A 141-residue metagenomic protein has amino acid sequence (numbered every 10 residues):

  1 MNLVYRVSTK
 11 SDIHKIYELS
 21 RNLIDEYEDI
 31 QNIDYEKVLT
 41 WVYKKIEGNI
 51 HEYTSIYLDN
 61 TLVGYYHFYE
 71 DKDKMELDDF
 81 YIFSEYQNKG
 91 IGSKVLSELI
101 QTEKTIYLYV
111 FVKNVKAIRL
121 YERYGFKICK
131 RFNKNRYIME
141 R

Functional and structural regions predicted by a protein language model:
N2-Y5: Extreme N-terminal starter segment of soluble prokaryotic enzymes
V7-I13, Y17-D79, F83-E85, L96-E98 (+1 more regions): Acetyl-CoA-dependent GNAT
F83-E85, K89, V112-K113: Active-site acidic-Proline motif in GNAT/NAT acetyltransferases
E85, T102, Y124: Conserved dinucleotide-binding and phosphotransfer motif residues
K89, S93, M139-R141: Accessory recognition modules or surfaces
S93, K113-R131: Conserved active-site alpha-helix within GNAT-family acetyltransferase domains
L96, T102-K113: Conserved GNAT acetyl-CoA-binding A-motif
L108-R119, K134-R141: Conserved beta-strand-loop-alpha-helix junction that forms the acyl-donor binding cleft
